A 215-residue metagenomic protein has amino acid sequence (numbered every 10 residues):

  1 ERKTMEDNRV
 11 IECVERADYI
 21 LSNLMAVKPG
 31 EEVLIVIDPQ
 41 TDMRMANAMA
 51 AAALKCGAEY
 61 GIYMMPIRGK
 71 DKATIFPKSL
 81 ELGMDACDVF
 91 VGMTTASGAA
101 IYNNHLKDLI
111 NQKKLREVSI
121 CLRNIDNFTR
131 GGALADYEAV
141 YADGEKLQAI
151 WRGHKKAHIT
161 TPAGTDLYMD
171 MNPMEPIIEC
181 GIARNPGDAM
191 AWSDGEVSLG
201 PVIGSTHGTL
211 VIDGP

Functional and structural regions predicted by a protein language model:
R2-G214: Active-site bordering "gate/hinge" segments that shape substrate access to catalytic or cofactor-binding pockets
